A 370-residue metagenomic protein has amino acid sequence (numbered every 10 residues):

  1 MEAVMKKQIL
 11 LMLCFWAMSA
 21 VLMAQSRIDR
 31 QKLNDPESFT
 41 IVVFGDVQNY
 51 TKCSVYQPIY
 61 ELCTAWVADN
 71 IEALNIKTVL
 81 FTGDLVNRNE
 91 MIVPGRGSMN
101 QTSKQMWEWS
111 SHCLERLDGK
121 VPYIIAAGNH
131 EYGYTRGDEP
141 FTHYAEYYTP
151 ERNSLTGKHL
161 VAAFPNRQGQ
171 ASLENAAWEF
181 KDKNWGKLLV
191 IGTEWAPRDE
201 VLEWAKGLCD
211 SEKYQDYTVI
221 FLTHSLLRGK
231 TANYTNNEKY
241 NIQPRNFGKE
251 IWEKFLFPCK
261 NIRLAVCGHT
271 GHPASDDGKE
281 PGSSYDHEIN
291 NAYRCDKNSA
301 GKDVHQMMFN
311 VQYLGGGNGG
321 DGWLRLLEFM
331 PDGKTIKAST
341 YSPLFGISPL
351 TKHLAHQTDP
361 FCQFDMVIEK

Functional and structural regions predicted by a protein language model:
A24-Q101: N-terminal active-site segment of His-dependent metallophosphoesterases
D35, G317-K370: A short C-terminal boundary segment appended to hydrolase-like catalytic domains
S38-T51, G186-A196, L222, H305-N310 (+1 more regions): Active-site-proximal beta-strand elements of phosphoester/diester hydrolases
V43-G45, K77-D84, G119-G128, T193 (+4 more regions): Active-site neighborhood of phospho(di)ester-bond hydrolases with catalytic His/Asp-centered motifs
Y50-K52, N87-E90, A127-R136, L173-A176 (+5 more regions): Active-site environment of divalent metal-dependent phosphoester hydrolases
M91-E203, Y214, E280-M308, R325-L326 (+1 more regions): Extended active-site neighborhood of metal-dependent phosphoesterases/phosphodiesterases
R96-S103, L202-E203, E212-R263, S275-Y285: Active-site-proximal segments of metal-dependent phosphoesterases and phosphodiesterases across multiple
Q243-P331: Conserved beta-sheet core of the metallophosphoesterase superfamily
